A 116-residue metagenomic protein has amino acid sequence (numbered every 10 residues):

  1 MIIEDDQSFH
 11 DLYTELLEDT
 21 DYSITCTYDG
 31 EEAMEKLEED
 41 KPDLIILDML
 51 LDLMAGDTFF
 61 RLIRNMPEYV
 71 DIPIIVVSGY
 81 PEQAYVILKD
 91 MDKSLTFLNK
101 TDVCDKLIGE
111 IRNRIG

Functional and structural regions predicted by a protein language model:
I3-E4, T27, I45: Conserved sequence signature across two-component system core domains
D6-T25: Two-component/phosphorelay signaling modules centered on CheY-like receiver
D29, A55-R61: Acidic catalytic/metal-coordinating carboxylates
D40-I46, L51: Active-site beta3 strand of CheY-like receiver
K41-D43, E68-P73: His-Asp phosphorelay/catalytic-motif detector in bacterial-type signaling
L51-L53, E82: The feature encodes the CheY-like receiver
T58, Y80-G109: Alpha4 helix (beta4-alpha4-beta5 surface) of REC/receiver domains from two-component response regulators
